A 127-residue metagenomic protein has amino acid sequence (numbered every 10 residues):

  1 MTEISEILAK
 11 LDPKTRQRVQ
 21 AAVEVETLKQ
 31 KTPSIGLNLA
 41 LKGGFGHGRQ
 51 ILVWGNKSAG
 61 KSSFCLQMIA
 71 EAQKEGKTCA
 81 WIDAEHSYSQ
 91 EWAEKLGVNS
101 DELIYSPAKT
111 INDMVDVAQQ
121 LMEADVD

Functional and structural regions predicted by a protein language model:
T2-S106, M114-E123: The Walker A/P-loop phosphate-binding site
D125-D127: Conserved P-loop NTPase "ATPase switch" module shared by AAA+ and STAND
